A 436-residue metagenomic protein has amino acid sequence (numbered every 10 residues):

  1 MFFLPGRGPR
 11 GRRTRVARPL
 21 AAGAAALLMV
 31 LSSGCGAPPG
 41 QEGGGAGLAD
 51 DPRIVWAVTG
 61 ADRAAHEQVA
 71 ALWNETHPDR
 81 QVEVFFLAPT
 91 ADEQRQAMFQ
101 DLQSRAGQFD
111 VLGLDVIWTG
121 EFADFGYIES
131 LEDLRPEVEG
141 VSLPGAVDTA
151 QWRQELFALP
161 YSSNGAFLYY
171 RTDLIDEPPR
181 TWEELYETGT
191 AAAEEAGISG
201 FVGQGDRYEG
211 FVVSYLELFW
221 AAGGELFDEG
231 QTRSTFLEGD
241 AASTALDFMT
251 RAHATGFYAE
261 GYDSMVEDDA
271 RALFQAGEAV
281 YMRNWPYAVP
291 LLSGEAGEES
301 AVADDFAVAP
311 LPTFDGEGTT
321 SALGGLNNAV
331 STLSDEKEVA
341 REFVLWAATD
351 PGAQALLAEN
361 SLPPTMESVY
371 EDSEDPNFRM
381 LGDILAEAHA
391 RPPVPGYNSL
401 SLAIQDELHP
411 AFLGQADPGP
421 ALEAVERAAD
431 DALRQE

Functional and structural regions predicted by a protein language model:
F2-F3, I384-E436: Conserved C-terminal helix/tail region of periplasmic/extracytoplasmic solute-binding proteins
F2-G120, S300, D315, A355 (+2 more regions): Conserved N-terminal structural module of periplasmic/extracytoplasmic solute-binding proteins
E75, R251-F257, G294-E359: Extracytoplasmic/periplasmic substrate-recognition and gating elements
F99, Q108-D110, V138-D173, E184 (+2 more regions): A structural signal for short loop-to-beta-strand junctions that line the ligand-binding cleft of periplasmic/secreted
V116-G165, E177, E184-Y186, A303-A309 (+1 more regions): Hinge/lid segment of periplasmic solute-binding proteins
D133-S142, G205-E209, G224-T244, G294-A301 (+3 more regions): Short, solvent-exposed loop/beta-turn-alpha elements that line the ligand-binding surface or hinge of extracytoplasmic
T188-G189, T232-D263: Glycine-centered hinge/linker elements that transmit conformational signals in sensory and ligand-binding systems
F306-P310, L356-A403, P410: Long, aromatic- and glycine/proline-rich binding clefts that accommodate carbohydrate-like moieties
